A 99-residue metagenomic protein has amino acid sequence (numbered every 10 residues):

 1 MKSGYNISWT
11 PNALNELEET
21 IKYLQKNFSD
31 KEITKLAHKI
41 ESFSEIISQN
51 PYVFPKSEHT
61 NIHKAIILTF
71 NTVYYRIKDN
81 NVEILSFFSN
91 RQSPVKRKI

Functional and structural regions predicted by a protein language model:
M1-A37: Arg/Lys-rich, positively charged N-terminal/basic patches that mediate binding to nucleic acids
N12-T20, E45, T60-H63, F70-V73 (+1 more regions): Conserved N-terminal glycine/acidic-rich loop preference
I33, P55-S57, K96: Short, hydrophobic secondary-structure boundary micro-motifs
T34-I47: Generic amphipathic, hydrophobic interface segment in small proteins and small subunits
S42, Q49-V82: Basic/aromatic recognition patch in beta-strand/loop cores that engages polyanionic ligands
N71-T72, R76-I99: Enriched for short, Lys/Arg-rich terminal
